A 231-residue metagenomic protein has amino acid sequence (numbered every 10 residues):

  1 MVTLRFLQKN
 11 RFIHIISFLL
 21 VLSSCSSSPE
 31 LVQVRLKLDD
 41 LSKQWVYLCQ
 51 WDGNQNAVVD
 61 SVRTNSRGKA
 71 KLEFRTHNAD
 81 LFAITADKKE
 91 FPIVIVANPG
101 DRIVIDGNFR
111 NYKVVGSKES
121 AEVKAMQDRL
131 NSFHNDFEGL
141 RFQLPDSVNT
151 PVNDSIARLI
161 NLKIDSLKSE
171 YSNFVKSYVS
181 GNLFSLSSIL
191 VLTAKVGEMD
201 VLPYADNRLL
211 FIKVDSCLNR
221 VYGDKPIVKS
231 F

Functional and structural regions predicted by a protein language model:
M1-K37: Bacterial Sec-dependent N-terminal signal peptides
C25-Y178: A non-transmembrane, solvent-exposed segment enriched in polar/low-complexity residues
S117-S120, S185, K225-V228: Serine-centered coil/turn micro-motif
D165-S172, Y204-I212: Helix-turn-helix repeat elements of alpha-solenoid scaffolds
V175-V179, L192-V196, D215-N219: Amphipathic alpha-helical segments within well-ordered protein domains
V179, L183, P203-D206, G223: Structural signature of alpha-solenoid helical repeat scaffolds
F184-E198: Amphipathic alpha-helical repeat scaffolds of TPR domains
L210-F231: N-proximal helix/coil linker or "cap" segments that precede and/or mark the start of modular domains
